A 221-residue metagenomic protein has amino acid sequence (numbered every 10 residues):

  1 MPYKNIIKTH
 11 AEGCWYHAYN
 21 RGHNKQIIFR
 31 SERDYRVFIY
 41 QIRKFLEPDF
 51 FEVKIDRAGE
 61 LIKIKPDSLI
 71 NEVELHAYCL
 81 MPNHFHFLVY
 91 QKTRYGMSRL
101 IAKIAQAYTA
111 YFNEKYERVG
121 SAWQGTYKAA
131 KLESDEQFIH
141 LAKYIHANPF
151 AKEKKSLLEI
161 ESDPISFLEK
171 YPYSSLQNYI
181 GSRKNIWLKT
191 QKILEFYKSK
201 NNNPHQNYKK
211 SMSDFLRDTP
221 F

Functional and structural regions predicted by a protein language model:
M1-W187, Q191-F221: Short catalytic/metal-binding and nucleic-acid-binding patches
